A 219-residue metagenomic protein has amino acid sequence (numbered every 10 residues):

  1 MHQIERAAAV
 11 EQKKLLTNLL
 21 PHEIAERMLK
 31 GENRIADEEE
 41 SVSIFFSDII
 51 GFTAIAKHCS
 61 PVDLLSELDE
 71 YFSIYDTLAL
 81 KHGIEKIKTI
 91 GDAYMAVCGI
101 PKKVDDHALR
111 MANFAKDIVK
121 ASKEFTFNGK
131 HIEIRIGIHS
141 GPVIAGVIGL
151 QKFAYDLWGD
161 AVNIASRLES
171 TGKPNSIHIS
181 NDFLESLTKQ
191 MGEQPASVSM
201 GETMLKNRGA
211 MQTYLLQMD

Functional and structural regions predicted by a protein language model:
M1-A9, N18, H22: Interdomain signal-transducing alpha-helical coiled-coil linkers
R6, V10-K14, E26-R110: Catalytic NTP-binding/metal-coordinating core of nucleotidyl cyclase/transferase enzymes
L20, S47, I179: A conserved hydrophobic position in a structured secondary element of the catalytic/binding core that shapes
E23, I50, P142-V143, D182: Alpha-helix/helix-capping structural signal
S66-I84, I100-I136, S140, D160-K173 (+2 more regions): Alpha-helical scaffold within the catalytic cores of cyclic-nucleotide enzymes
V143-A145, T171-D219: Cytosolic regulatory/linker segments at or just downstream of nucleotide-handling modules in signal-transduction
I148-G159: Short, surface-exposed loop/helix-turn segments at secondary-structure junctions that function as lids/hinges flanking
